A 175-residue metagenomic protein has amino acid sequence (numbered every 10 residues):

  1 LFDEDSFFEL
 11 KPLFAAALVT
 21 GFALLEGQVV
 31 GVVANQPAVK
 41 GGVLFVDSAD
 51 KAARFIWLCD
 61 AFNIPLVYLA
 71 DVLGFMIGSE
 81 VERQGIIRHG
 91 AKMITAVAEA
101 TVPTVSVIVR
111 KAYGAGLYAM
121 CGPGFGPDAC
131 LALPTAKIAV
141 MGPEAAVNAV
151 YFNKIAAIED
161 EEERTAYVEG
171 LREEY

Functional and structural regions predicted by a protein language model:
L1-Y175: Ligand-binding clefts of soluble mixed alpha/beta catalytic domains
